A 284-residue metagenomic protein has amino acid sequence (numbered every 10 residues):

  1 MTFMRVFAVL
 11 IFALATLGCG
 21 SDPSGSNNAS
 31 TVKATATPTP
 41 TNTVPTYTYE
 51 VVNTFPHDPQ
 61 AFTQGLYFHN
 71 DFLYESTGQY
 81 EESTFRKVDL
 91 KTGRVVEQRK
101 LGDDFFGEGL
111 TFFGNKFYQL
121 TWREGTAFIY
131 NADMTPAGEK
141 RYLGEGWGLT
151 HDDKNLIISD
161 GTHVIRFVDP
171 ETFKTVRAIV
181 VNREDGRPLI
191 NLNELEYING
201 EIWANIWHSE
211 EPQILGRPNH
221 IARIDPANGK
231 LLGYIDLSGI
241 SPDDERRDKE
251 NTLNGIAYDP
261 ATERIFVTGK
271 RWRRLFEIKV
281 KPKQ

Functional and structural regions predicted by a protein language model:
A15-G18: C-terminal motif of bacterial Sec signal peptides marking the signal peptidase cleavage site
P38-Q60, L90-V96: A short helix->beta-strand "capping" segment at the edge of beta-propeller domains
N53-P56, V96, K100-D103, A178-L189 (+1 more regions): Surface-exposed loop and turn segments in beta-propeller and other repeat-based domains that flank or scaffold
P59-N70, D103-F113, Y142-L156, G186-E201 (+1 more regions): Beta-rich, blade/repeat-based domains predominating in secreted/periplasmic proteins but also intracellular
E75-Q79, F117-E124, I158-T162, A204-G216 (+1 more regions): Conserved beta-strand positions in repeat-built beta-propeller and related beta-rich domains
V88-G93, N131-T135, D169-F173, D225-G229 (+1 more regions): Short loop/turn segments that connect beta-strands within beta-propeller blades
T92-Y130, M134-G146: Blade-loop segments of beta-propeller domains
A127-D185: Hydrophobic, well-structured mid-protein blocks that either form specific transmembrane helices
